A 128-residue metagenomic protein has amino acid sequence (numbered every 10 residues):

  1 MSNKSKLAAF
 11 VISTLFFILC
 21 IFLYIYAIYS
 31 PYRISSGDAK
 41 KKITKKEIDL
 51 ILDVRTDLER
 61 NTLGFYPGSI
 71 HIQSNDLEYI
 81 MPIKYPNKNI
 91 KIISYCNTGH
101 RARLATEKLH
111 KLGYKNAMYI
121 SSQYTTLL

Functional and structural regions predicted by a protein language model:
S2-L63: Flexible, polar/low-complexity N-terminal or interdomain linker segments that lie immediately upstream of folded
S35, I72-Q73: Short acidic-hydrophobic, aromatic-tinged amphipathic segments that line or gate anion-handling sites
E47-I51, P67-G68, I90-K91: Short active-site oxyanion
I51, S69-H71, A117-Y119: Conserved beta-strand scaffold positions in the cores of enzyme catalytic domains, especially in NTP/NDP-utilizing
V54-T56, S74, S122: Active-site loop/turn elements of alpha/beta-hydrolase fold enzymes, especially the short glycine-/histidine-rich
T62-F65, T106-K108: Short amphipathic alpha-helical segments
P67-H71, H110-L112: Glycine-rich, phosphate-binding/catalytic loops in enzymes
E78-L128: Catalytic cysteine-centered active loop of the rhodanese-like fold, especially the PTP/DSP P-loop
